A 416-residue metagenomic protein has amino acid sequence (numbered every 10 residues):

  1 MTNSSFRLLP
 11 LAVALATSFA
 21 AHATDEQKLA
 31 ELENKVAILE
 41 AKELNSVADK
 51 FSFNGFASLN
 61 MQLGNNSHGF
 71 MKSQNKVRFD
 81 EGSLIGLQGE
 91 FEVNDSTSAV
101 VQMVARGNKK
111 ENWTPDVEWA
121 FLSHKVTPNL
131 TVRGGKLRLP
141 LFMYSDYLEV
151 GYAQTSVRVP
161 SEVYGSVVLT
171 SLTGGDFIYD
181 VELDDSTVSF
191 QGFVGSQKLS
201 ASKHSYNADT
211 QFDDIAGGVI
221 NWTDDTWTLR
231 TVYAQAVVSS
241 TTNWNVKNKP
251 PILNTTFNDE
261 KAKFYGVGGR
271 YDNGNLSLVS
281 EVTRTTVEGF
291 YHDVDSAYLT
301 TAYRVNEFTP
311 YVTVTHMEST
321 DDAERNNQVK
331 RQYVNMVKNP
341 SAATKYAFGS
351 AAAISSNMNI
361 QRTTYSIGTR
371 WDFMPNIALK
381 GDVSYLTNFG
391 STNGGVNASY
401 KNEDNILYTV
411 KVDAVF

Functional and structural regions predicted by a protein language model:
T2-F70, S350, K411, F416: N-terminal periplasmic/intermembrane-space "pro-region" immediately following the signal or transit peptide
H22, G107-N108, V287: Short strand->helix junction
E33, E40, Q102, E118 (+2 more regions): Acidic-residue sensor for enzyme active/binding pockets
K35, S189, A201-Y206, V232 (+1 more regions): A short secondary-structure junction signal
I38, S83, D116, S171 (+4 more regions): Residues that act as N-cap/strand-start positions at coil-to-secondary-structure junctions
V47-H68, Q74-S200, F212-A216, I220-T228 (+2 more regions): Outer membrane beta-barrel
S73-Q74, N112, A120-H124, S145-Y147 (+2 more regions): Outer-membrane beta-barrel pore domains
S196-N207, Q211-F212, N245-P250: Active-site-proximal beta-alpha loop/turn segments in soluble metabolic enzymes
